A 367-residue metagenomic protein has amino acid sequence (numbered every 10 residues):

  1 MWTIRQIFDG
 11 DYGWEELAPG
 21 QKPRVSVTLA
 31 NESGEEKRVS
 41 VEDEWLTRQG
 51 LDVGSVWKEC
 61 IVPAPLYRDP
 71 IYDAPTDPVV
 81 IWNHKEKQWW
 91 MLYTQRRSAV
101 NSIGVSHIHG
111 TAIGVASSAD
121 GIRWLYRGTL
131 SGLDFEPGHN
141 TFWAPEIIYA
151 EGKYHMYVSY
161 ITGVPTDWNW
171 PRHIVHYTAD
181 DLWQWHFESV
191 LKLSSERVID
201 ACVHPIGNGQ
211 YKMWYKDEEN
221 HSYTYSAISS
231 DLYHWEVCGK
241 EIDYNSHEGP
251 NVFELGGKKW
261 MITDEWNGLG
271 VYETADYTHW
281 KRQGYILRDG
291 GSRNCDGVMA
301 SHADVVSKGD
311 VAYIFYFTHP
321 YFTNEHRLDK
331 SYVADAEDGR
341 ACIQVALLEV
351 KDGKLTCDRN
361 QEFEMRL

Functional and structural regions predicted by a protein language model:
M1-R5, C60: Glycine/charge-rich catalytic "coupling/switch" loops of P-loop NTPases
Q6-W14: Short, conserved beta-turn/loop elements at beta-strand boundaries and strand-helix junctions
G13-T28: Short aromatic-glycine-enriched beta-strand elements
E15-L17, V39-V41, N101-G104: Short, glycine/acidic-enriched capping/hinge loops at junctions between secondary-structure elements
R24-V39: Short, basic/aromatic beta-hairpin or loop at an interaction surface
E36-R48: Beta-strand/loop nucleic-acid-binding surfaces
W45-C60: Short nucleic-acid-contacting surface segments enriched for D/E, G, S/T with interspersed K/R
V62-L367: Carbohydrate-active catalytic/glycan-binding domains of CAZyme proteins, especially the secreted or lumenal ectodomains
